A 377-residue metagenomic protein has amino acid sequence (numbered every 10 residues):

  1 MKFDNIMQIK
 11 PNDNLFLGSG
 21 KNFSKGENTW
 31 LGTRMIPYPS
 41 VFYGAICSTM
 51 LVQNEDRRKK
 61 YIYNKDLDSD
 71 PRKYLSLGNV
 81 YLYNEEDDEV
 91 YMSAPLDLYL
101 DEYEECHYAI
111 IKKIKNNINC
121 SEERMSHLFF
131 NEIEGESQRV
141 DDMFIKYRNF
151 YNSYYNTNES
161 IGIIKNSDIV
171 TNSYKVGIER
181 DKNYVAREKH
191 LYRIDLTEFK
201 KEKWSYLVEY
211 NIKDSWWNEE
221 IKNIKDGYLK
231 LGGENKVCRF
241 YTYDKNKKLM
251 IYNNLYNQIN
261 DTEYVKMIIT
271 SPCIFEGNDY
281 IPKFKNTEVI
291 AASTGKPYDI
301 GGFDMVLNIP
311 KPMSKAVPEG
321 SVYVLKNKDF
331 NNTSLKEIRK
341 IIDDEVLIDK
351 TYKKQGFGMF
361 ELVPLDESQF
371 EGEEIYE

Functional and structural regions predicted by a protein language model:
M1-E377: Conserved active-site/ligand-binding neighborhood in enzyme cores
